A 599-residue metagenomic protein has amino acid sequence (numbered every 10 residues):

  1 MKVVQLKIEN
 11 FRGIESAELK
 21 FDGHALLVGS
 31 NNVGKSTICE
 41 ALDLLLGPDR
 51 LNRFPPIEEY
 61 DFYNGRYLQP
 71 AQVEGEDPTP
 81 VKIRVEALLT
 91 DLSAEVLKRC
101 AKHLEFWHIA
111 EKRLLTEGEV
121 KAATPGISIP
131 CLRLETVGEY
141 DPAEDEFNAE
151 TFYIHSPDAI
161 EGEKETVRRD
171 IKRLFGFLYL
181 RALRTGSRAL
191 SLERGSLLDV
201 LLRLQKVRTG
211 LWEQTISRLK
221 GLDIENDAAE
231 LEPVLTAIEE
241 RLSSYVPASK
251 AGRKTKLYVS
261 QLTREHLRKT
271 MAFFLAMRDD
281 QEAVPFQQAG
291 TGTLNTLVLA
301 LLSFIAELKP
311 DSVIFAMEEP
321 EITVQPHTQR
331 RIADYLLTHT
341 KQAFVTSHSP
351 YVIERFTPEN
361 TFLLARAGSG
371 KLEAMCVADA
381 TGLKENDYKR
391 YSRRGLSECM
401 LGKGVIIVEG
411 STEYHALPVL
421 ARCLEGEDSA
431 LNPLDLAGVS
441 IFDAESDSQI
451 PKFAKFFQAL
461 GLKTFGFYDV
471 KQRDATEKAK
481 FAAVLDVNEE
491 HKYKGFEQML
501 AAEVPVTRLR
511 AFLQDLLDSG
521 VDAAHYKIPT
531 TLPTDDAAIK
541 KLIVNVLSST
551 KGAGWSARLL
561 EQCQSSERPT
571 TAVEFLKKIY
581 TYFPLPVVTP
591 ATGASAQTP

Functional and structural regions predicted by a protein language model:
M1-G47, F273-E398, T570, T581-P599: Switch/communication elements of ASCE P-loop NTPase nucleotide-binding domains
L19-K20, S30, G75-P80, P125-I129 (+6 more regions): Conserved catalytic network of the ASCE P-loop NTPase/AAA+ motor domain
H24-L27, L178, V405: Conserved beta-strand position immediately N-terminal to the Walker
E40-S128: Conserved P-loop NTP-binding catalytic core
V81-V85, P130-L134, R173-F177, S312 (+6 more regions): Short glycine-/polar-rich loops that comprise or flank the Walker A/P-loop and associated switch/sensor motifs
L92-L211: Electropositive, glycine-dotted interaction segments that contact anionic polymers or phosphate-rich ligands
A189-L192, D199-L297, L301-V313, T476: Extended helical coiled-coil dimerization/tether regions that scaffold and oligomerize large DNA-maintenance assemblies
R394-I407, S411-P599: Acidic, Mg2+-coordinating catalytic modules of nucleic-acid enzymes
